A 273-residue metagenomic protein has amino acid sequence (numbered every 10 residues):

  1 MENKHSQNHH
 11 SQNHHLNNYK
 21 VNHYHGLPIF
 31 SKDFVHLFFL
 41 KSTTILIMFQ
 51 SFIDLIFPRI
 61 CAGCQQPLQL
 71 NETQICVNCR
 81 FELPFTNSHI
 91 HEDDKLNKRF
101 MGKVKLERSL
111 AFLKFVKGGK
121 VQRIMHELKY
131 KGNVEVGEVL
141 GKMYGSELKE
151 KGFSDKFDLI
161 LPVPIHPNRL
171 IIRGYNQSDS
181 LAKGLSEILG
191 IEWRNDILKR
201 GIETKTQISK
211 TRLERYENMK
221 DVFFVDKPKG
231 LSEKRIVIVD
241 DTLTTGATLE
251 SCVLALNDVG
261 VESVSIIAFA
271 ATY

Functional and structural regions predicted by a protein language model:
E2-H5, Y19-D240, T244-Y273: Glycine-rich phosphate/pyrophosphate-handling loop used in enzymes and phosphotransfer proteins
